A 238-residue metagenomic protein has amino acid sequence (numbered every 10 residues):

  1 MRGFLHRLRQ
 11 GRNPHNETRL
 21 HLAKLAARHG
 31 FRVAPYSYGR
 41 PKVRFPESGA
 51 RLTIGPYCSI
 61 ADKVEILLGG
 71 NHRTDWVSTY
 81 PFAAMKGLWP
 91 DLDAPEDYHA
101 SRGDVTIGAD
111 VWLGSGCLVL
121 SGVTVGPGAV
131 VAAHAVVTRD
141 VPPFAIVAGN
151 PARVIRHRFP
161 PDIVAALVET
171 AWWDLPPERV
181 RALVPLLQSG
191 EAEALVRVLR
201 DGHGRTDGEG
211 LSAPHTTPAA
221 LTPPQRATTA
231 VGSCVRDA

Functional and structural regions predicted by a protein language model:
R2-N71, Q225, A230-C234, A238: Left-handed beta-helix
Q10, F82-A84, W89-V119, P151-A238: C-terminal segments of enzyme domains that contribute to small-molecule binding surfaces
H21, Y38-V123: Flexible, glycine/small-residue-enriched loop-and-beta-strand segment within the central core of proteins
V131, G149: Conserved G/P- and acidic residue-centered "switch" motifs that form tight phosphate/ATP-binding loops in soluble
